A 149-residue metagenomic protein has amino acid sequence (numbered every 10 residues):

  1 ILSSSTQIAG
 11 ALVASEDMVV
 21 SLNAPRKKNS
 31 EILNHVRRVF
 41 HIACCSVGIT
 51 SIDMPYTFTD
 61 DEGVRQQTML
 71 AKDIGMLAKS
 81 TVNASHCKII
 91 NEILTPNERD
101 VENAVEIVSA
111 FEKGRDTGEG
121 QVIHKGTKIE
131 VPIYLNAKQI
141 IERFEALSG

Functional and structural regions predicted by a protein language model:
I1-G149: Expand to "…catalyze enediolate/carbanion chemistry for C-C bond making/breaking, isomerization, decarboxylation
